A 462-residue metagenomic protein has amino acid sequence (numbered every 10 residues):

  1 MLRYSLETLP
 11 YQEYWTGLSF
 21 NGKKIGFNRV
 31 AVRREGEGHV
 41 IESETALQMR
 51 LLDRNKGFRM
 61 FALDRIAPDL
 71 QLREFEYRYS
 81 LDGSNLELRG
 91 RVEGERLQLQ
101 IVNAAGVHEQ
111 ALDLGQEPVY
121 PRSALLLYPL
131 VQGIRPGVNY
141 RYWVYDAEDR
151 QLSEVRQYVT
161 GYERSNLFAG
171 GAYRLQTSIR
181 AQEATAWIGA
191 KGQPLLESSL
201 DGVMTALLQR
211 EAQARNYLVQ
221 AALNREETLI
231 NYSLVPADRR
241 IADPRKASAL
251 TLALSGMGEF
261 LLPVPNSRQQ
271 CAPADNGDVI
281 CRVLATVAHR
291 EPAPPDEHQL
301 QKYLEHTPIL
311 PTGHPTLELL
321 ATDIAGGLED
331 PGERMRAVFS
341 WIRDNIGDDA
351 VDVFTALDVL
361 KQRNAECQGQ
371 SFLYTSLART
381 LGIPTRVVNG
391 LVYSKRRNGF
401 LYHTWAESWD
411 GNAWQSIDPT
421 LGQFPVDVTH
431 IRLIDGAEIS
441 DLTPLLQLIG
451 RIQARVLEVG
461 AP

Functional and structural regions predicted by a protein language model:
M1-G94, I101-N103, H108, L130-E291 (+2 more regions): Acidic, serine/threonine-rich low-complexity disordered tracts
V30, I309, P315, N364-A365 (+3 more regions): Short capping/connector residues at structural and topological boundaries
N103-P121, V338: Acidic/charged, solvent-exposed loop-and-adjacent secondary-structure segments enriched in E/D, K/R, S/T, and G/P
Q116, A356, T429: Glycine-rich, flexible loop/turn motifs
V138, Y145, S340-N398, Y402: Flexible, glycine-rich surface segments
G171-R174, R180-Q182, K191-Q193, G369-Q453: Hydrophobic/aromatic-rich core segments of domains that either
C271-N364: Acidic low-complexity segments
